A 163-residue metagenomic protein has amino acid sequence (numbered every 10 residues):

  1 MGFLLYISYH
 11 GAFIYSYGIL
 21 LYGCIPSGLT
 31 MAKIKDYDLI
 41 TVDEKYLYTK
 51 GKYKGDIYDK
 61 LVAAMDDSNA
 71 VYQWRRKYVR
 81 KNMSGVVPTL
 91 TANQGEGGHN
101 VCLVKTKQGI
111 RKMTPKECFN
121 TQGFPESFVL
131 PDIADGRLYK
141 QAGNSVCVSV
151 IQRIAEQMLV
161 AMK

Functional and structural regions predicted by a protein language model:
G2-K163: S-adenosyl-L-methionine-dependent DNA methyltransferase catalytic core
